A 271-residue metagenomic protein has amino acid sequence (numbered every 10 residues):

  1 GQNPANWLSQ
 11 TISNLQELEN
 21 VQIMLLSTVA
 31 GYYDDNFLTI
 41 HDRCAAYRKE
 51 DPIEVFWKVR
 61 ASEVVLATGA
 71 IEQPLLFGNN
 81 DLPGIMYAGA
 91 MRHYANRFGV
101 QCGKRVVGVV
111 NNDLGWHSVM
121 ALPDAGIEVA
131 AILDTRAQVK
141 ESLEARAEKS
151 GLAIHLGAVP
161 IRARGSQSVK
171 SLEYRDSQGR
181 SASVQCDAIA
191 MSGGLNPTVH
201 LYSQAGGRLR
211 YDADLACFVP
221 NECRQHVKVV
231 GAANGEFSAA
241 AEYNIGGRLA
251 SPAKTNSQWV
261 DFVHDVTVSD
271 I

Functional and structural regions predicted by a protein language model:
G1-I271: Residues forming the flavin
